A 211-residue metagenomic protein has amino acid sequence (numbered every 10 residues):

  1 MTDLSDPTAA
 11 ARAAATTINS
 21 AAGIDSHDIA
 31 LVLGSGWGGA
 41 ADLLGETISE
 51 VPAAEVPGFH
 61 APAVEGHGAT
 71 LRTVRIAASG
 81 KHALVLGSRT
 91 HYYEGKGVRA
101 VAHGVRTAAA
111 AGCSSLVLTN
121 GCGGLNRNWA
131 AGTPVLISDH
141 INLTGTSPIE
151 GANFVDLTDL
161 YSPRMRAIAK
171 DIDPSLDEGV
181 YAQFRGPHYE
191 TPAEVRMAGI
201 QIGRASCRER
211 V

Functional and structural regions predicted by a protein language model:
T2-L157: Metabolite-binding pocket within alpha/beta catalytic cores that recognizes anionic/polar moieties
S5, G95, L160, R185-G186 (+1 more regions): Residue-level marker of alpha-helix boundaries and capping positions
A13, H103-R106, R164, I168 (+2 more regions): Short Gly/charged-rich anion-binding patches and loops
I29, L118, E178-V180, R208: Residue-level detector of family-conserved "landmark" positions at structurally sensitive sites
E50, G151, V155, L176-E178 (+2 more regions): A generic, residue-level signal for flexible/boundary positions that often mark functional hotspots
D159-I200: Active-site rim beta-loop-alpha module in soluble metabolic enzymes
I202-V211: Residue-level detector of conserved catalytic or cofactor/ligand-binding positions in enzyme active sites
